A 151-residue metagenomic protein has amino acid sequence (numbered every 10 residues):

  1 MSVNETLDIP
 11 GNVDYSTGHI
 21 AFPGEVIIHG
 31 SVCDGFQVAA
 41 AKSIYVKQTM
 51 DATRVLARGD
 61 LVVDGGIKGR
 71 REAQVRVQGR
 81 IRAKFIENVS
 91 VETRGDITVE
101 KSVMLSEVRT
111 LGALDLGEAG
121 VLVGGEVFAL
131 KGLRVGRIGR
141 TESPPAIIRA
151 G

Functional and structural regions predicted by a protein language model:
M1-E100, E126, L130, V135-G151: Charge-rich, low-hydrophobicity low-complexity segments
V103, G120-V123: A conserved active-site cap/scaffold subdomain adjacent to cofactor or substrate pockets
E118-V121, G151: Glycine-centered low-complexity coil/loop motifs and glycine-rich tracts, especially the flexible linkers
